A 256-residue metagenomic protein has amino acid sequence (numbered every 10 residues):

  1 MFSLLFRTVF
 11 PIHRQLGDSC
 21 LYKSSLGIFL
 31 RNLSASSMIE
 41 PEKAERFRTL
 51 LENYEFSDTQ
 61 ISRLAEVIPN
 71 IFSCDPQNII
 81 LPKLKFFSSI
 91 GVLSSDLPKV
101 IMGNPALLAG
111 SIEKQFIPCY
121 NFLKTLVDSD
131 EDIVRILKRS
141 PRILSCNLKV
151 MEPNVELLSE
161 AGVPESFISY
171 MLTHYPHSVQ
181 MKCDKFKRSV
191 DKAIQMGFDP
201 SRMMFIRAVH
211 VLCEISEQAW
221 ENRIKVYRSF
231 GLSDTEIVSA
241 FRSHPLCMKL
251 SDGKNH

Functional and structural regions predicted by a protein language model:
M1-H256: Long amphipathic alpha-helical repeat/alpha-solenoid cores
